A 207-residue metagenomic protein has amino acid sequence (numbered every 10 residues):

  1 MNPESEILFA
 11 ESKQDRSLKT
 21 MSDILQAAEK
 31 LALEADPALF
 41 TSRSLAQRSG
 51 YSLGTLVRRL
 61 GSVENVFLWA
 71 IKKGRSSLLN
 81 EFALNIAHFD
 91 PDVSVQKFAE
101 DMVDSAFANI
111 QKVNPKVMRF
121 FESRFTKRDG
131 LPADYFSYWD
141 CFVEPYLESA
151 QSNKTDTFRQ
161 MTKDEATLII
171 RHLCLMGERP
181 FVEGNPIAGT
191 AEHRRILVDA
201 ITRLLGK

Functional and structural regions predicted by a protein language model:
M1-K19: N-terminal intrinsically disordered/low-complexity leader segments
K13, K19-A27, E165: N-terminal positioning helix adjacent to the helix-turn-helix/winged-helix DNA-binding module
K19, D23, L31-N65, W69: Helix-turn-helix
D23, N65, K97-D101, S105 (+3 more regions): Amphipathic alpha-helical interaction segments
A32, F67-G74, F82, R124 (+1 more regions): Alpha-helical DNA-contacting segments of helix-turn-helix folds
W69, A83-K112, R194: Hydrophobic alpha-helical connector segments
L79-A83, D104, A108-P115, R119-E122 (+3 more regions): Amphipathic alpha-helical packing segments from all-alpha helical-bundle domains
F136, Q151-A200: Hydrophobic/aromatic-rich alpha-helical bundle segments in the mid-to-C-terminal region
